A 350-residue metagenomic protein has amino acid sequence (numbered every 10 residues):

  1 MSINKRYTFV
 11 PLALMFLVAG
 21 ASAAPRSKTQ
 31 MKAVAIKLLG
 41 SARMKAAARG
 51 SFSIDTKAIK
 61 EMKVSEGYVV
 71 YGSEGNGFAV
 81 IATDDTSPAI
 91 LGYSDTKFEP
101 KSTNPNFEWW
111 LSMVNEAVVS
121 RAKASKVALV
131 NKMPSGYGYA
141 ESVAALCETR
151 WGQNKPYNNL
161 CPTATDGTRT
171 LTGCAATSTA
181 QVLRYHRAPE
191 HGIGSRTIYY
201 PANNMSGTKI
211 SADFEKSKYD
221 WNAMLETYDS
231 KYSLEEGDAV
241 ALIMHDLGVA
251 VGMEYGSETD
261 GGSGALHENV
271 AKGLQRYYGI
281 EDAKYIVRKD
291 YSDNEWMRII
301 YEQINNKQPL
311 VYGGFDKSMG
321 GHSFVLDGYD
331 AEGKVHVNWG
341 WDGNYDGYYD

Functional and structural regions predicted by a protein language model:
M1-V10: Bacterial N-terminal signal peptides that target proteins for export
V10-V18: Bacterial N-terminal signal peptides
A19-A23: Sec/Tat signal peptide C-region and signal peptidase I cleavage site
A24-M62: Short, non-transmembrane alpha-helical segments in secretory-pathway proteins
K37-A42, D84, T177-P189, R276-Y277 (+1 more regions): Structured segments of extracytoplasmic/periplasmic soluble domains in secreted or envelope-associated proteins
I54-G77, K272, R276-N338: Active-site-adjacent substructure of cysteine-protease-like catalytic cores
A82-T83, P88-K97, E332-D350: Catalytic Cys-His active-site segments of thiol-dependent hydrolases/isopeptidases
S87-S263, D330: Active-site-adjacent structural segments surrounding the nucleophilic cysteine of cysteine proteases and isopeptidases
